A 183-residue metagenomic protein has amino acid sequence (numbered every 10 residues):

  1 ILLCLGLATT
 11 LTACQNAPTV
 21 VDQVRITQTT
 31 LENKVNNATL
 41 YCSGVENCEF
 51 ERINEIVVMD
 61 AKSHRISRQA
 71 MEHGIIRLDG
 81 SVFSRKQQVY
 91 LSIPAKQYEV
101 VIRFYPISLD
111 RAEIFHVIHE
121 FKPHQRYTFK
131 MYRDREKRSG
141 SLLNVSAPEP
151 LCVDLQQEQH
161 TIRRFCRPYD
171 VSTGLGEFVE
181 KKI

Functional and structural regions predicted by a protein language model:
I1-A17: Sec-dependent bacterial lipoprotein signal peptides
C14-P94, R103-I183: Short loop/turn and low-complexity linker motifs enriched in small/turn-promoting residues
